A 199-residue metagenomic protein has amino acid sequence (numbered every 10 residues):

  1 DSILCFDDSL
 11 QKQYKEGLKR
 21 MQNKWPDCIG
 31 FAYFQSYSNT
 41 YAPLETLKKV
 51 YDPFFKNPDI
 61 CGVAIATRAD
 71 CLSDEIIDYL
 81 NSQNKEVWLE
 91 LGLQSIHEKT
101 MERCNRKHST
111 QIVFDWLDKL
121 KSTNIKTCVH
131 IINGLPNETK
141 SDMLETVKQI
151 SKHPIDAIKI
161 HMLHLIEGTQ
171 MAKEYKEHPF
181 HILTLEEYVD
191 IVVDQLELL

Functional and structural regions predicted by a protein language model:
S2-G17, M21-L44, D59-L72, E86-I112 (+1 more regions): Core AdoMet radical
S9, A42, T46, C104-I112 (+2 more regions): Alpha-helix N-cap and loop-to-helix initiation/capping positions
G17-Q22, F54, V192-L196: Hydrophobic, Leu/Ile/Phe/Ala-enriched alpha-helical segments that form helix-helix packing faces
M21-W25, Y51-P58, D78-E86, D118-S122: Acidic (Asp/Glu)-rich catalytic clusters
P43-D52, S73-N81, M143: Distinct, well-ordered alpha-helical segments
F55-G62, S151, E177: N-terminal/domain-start segments enriched in small and hydrophobic, helix-friendly residues, covering either
Q111-Q170, E186-L199: Conserved C-terminal portion of the radical SAM core fold that forms the substrate/S-adenosylmethionine-binding
Q170-E174, H178: Short, glycine-/aromatic-enriched active-site segment of Class I SAM-dependent methyltransferases
